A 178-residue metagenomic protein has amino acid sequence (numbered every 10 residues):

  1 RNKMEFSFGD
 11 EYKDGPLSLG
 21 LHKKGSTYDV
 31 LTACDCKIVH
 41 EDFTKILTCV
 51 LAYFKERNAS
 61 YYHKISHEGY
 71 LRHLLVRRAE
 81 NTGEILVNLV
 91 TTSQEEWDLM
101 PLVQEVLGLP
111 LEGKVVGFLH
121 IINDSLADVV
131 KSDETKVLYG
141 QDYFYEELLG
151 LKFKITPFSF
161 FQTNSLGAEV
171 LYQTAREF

Functional and structural regions predicted by a protein language model:
R1-F178: Accessory RNA-recognition modules of RNA-modification enzymes
